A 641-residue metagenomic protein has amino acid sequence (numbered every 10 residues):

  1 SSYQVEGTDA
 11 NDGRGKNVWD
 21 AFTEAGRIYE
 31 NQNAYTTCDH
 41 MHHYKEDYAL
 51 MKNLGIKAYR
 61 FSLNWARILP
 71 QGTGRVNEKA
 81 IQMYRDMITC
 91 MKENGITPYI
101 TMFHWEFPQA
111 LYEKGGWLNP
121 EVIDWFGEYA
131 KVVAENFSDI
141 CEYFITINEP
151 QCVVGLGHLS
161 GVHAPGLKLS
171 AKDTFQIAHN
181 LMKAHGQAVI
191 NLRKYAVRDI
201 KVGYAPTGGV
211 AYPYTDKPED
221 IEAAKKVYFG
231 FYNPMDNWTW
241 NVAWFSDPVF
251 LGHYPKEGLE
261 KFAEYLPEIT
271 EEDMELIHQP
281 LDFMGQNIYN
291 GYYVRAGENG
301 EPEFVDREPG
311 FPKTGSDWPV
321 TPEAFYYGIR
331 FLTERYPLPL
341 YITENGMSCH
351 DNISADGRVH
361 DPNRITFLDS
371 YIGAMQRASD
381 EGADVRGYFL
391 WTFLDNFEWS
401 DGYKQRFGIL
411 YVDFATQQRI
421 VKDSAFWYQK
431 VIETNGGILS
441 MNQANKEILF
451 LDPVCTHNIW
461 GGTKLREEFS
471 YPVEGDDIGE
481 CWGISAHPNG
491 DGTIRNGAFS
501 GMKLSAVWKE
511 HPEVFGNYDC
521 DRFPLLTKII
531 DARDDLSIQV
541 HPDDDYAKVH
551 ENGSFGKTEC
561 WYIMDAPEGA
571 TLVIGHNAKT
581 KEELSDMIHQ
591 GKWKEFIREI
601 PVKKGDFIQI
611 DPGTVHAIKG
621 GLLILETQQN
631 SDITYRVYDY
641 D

Functional and structural regions predicted by a protein language model:
S1-R27, K52, Q71-G72, I81-L439: Active-site region of glycoside hydrolase catalytic domains
G15-A49, G490, R495-E510: Aromatic- and Gly/Pro-rich amphipathic surface segment
H43-N64, Q279, F283: Catalytic domains of carbohydrate-active enzymes, especially glycoside hydrolases
L63-V76: Glycine-rich, proline-tolerant flexible connector loops at the mouths of alpha/beta enzymes
G127-E128, L169-S170, A184, T580-Q609: Active-site glycine-rich loop that binds ribose-phosphate moieties when present
S440-G575, K579, D641: Transition-metal
I574-H576, T580-E595, L625-D641: Double-stranded beta-helix
V602-G620, Q629: Conserved metal-binding segment of the jelly-roll/cupin
